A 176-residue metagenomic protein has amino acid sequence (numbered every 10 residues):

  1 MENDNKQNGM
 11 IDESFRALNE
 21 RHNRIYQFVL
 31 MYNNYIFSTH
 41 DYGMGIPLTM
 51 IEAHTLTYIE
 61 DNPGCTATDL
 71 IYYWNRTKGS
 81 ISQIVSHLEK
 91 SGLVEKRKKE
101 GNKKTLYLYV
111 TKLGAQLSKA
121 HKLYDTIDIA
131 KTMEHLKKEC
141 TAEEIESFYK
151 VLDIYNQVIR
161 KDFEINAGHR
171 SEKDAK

Functional and structural regions predicted by a protein language model:
M1-P47: N-terminal leader segment of winged-helix/HTH proteins
H22, Y26-V29, E52, T111 (+1 more regions): Generic structural concept
V29, N33-I36, S118, N156-R160: A structural signal for well-ordered alpha-helices, especially hydrophobic packing surfaces of coiled-coils
M31, E60-D61, Y73, I127 (+2 more regions): Alpha-helical structural segments
N34-T77: N-terminal helix-turn-helix DNA-binding core of bacterial DNA-binding proteins
S86-E146: Charged, amphipathic alpha-helical coiled-coil/dimerization segments
L123-K176: Terminal interaction helix/tail motif
